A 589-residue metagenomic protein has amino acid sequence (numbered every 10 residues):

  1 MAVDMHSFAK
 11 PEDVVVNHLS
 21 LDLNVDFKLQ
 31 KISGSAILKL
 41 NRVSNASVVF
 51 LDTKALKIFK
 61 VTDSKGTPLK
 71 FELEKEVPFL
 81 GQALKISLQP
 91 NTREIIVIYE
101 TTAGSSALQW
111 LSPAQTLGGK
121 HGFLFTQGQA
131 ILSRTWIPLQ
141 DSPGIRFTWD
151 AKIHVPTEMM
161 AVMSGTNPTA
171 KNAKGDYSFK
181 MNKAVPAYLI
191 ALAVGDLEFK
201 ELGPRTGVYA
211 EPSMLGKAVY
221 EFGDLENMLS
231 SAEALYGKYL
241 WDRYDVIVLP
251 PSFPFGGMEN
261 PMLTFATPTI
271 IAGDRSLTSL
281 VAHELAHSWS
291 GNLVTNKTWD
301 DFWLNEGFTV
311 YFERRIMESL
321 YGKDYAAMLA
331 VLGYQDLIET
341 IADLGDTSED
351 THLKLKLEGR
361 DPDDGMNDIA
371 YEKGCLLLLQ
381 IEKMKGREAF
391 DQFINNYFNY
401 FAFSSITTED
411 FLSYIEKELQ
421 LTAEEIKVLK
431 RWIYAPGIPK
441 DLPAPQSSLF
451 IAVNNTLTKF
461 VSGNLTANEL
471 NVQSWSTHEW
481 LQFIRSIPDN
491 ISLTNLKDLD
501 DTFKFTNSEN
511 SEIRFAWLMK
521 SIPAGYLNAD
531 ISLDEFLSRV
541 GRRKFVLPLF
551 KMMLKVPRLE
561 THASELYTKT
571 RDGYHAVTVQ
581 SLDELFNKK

Functional and structural regions predicted by a protein language model:
M1-D242, M366-D368, K385: Acidic/His-enriched low-complexity segments
S44-N45, K65-P68, P90-T92, T169-D176 (+4 more regions): Short, glycine- and charge-enriched coil/turn segments that flank and shape catalytic ligand pockets
S47, T67, N91, A173-K174 (+13 more regions): Generic alpha-helical secondary structure signal
L56, A184, I270-I271, I522: Hydrophobic pocket-lining residues within nucleotide cofactor-binding pockets
I58, L80, F179, V208-G463: Hydrophobic alpha-helical and helix-loop surface patches within well-folded domains that function as non-catalytic
L108, V162, F255-G257, N528: Generic domain-boundary/flexible-linker signal
N367-D368, K373-G374, F398, A402-T407 (+2 more regions): Long, ordered, helix-rich scaffold segments
